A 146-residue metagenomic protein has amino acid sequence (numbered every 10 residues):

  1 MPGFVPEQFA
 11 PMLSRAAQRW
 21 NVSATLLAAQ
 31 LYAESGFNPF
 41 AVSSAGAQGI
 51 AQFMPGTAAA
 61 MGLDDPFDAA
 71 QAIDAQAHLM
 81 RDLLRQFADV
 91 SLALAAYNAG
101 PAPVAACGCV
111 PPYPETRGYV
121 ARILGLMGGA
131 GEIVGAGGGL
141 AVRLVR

Functional and structural regions predicted by a protein language model:
M1-R146: Catalytic glycan-binding domains that act on GlcNAc-containing polysaccharides
